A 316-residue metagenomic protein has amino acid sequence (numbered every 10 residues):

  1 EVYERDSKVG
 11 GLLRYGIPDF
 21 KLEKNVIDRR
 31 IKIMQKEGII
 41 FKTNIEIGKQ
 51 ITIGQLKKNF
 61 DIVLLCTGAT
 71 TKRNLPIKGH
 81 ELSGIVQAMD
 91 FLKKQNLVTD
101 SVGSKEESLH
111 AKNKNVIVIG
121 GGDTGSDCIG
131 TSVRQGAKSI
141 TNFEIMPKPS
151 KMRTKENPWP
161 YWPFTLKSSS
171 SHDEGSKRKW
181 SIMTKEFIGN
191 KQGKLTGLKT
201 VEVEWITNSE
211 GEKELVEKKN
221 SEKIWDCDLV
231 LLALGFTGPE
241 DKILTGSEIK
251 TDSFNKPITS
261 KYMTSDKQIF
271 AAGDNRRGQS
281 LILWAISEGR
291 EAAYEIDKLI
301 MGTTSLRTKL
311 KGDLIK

Functional and structural regions predicted by a protein language model:
E1-I47, R73-H80, D90, G125-H172 (+6 more regions): Beta1-alpha1 glycine-rich phosphate/pyrophosphate-binding loop at the start of Rossmann-like nucleotide-binding domains
D28-K78, K185-N208, D226-L231, F236-I243: Feature captures the FAD/FMN-dependent oxidoreductase FAD-binding
G38-I40, I85, S176-K177, I269: Short, conserved active-site loop motifs that form the nucleotide-linked donor/cofactor pocket
T52-I53, N74-P76, L97, C128-I129 (+3 more regions): Short glycine-/acidic-enriched loop or helix-start segments at secondary-structure transitions that form or flank
E81-N113, I206-Q279: FAD-site-proximal beta/loop scaffold in flavoenzymes
S101-A137: Rossmann-like NAD(P)H-binding beta-loop-alpha module
G125-G130, Q135, A272-L306: A conserved FAD-binding loop/helix module that cradles the flavin
P160-K194, I206, I300-K316: Mid-to-C-terminal Rossmann-like scaffold of FAD/NAD(P)H-dependent oxidoreductases
